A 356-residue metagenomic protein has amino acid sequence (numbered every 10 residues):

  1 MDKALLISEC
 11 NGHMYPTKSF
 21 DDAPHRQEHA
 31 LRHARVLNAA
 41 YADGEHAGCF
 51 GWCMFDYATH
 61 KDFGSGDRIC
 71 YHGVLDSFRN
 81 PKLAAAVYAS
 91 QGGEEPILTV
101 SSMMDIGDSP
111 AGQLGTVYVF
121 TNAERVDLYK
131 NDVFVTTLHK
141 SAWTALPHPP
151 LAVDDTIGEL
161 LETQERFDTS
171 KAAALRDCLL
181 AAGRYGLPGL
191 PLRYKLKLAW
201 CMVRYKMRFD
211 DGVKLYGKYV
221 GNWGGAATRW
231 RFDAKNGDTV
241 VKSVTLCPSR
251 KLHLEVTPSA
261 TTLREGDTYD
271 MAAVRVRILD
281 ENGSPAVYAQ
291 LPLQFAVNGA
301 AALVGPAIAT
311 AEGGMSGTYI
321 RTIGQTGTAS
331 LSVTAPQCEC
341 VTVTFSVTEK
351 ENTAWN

Functional and structural regions predicted by a protein language model:
M1-V213: Extended substrate-binding grooves/exosites of carbohydrate-active enzymes
H72, V133-T137, Y288-A300, P306 (+1 more regions): Short, well-ordered beta-strand segments
A89-L98, V244-L254: Proline/serine/threonine-rich low-complexity linkers at boundaries of modular beta-sandwich domains
G107-G112, T262-A272: Short, solvent-exposed loop/linker segments at the N-terminal edge of repeated beta-sheet extracellular domains
V117-T121, Y269-V287, L331-V333, W355: Beta-strand-rich structural segments
L146-D155, N298-G313: Low-complexity "stalk/linker" and mucin-like segments enriched in Ser/Thr/Pro/Ala/Gly
E162-A173, G221-D238, T326-A335: Short, aromatic- and glycine-rich surface loops/edge beta-strands on solvent-exposed regions
T239-R250, E339-E349: Edge beta-strands of extracellular beta-sandwich domains
